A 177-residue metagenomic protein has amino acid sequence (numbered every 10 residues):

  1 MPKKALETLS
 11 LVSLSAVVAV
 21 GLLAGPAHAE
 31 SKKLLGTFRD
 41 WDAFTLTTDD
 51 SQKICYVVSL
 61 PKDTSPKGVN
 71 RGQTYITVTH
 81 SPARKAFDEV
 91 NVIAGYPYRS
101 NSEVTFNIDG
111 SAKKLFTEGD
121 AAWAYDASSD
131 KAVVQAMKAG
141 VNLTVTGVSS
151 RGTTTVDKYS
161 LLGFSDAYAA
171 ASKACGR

Functional and structural regions predicted by a protein language model:
M1-A16: Bacterial N-terminal signal peptides that target proteins for export
M1-K4, G25-A29: Short, low-complexity disordered leader/linker segments with a strong preference for bacterial N-terminal type II
L14-A27: C-terminal segment of classical bacterial N-terminal signal peptides
H28-R177: A generic "folded-domain core" signal
